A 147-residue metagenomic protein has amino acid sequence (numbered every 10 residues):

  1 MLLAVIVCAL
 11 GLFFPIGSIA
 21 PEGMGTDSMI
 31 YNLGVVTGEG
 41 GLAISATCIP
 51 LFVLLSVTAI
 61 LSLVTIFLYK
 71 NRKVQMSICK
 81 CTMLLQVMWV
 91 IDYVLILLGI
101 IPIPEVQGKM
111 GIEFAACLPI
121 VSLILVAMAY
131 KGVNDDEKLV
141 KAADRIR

Functional and structural regions predicted by a protein language model:
M1-S18: N-terminal signal-anchor transmembrane alpha helix
M1-V5, K73-K80: Alpha-helical transmembrane segments and their helix-start/interface "positive-inside/aromatic belt" motifs in integral
A9-L10, I66, I91: Hydrophobic residues within the alpha-helical transmembrane core of Major Facilitator Superfamily
G23-A43: Perimembrane loop-to-helix junctions flanking transmembrane segments
I49-T65: Hydrophobic alpha-helical transmembrane segments
L63-M76: Juxtamembrane helix-break-helix junctions at the cytosolic face of small multi-pass alpha-helical membrane proteins
S77-I91: Transmembrane alpha-helical segments of multi-pass membrane proteins
V90-R147: Alpha-helical transmembrane segments of multi-pass integral membrane proteins, characterized by long hydrophobic
